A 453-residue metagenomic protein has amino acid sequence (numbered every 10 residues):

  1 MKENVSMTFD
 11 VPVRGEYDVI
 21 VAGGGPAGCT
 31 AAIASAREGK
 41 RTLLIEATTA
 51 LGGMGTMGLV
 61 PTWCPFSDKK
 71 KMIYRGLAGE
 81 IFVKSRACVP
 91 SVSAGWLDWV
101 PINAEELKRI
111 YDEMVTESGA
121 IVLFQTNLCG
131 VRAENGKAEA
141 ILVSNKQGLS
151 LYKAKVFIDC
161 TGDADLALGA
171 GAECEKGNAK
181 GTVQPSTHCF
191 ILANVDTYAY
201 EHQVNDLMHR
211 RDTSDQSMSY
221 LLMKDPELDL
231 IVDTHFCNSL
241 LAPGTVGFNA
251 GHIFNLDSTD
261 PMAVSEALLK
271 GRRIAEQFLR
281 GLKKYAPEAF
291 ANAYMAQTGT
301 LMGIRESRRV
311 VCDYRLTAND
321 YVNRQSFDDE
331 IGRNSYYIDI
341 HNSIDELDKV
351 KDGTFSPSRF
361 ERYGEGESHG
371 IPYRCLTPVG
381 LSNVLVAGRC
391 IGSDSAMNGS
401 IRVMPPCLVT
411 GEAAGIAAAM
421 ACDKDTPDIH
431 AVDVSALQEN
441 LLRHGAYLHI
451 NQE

Functional and structural regions predicted by a protein language model:
M1-V19: Extreme N-terminal leader/targeting segments of oxidoreductases
D10, I81, S144-N145, L149-V156 (+1 more regions): Flavin (FAD/FMN)-binding glycine-rich loop and adjacent Rossmann-like elements that form
E16, A34, K40-R41, E46-E134 (+2 more regions): Conserved N-terminal/central alpha/beta ligand/cofactor-binding core
G23-P26: Glycine-rich Rossmann-fold phosphate-binding loop(s) that bind the pyrophosphate of adenine dinucleotide cofactors
F124-E139, S144-S150: A conserved hydrophobic secondary-structure block that centers on an alpha-helix together with its immediately flanking
